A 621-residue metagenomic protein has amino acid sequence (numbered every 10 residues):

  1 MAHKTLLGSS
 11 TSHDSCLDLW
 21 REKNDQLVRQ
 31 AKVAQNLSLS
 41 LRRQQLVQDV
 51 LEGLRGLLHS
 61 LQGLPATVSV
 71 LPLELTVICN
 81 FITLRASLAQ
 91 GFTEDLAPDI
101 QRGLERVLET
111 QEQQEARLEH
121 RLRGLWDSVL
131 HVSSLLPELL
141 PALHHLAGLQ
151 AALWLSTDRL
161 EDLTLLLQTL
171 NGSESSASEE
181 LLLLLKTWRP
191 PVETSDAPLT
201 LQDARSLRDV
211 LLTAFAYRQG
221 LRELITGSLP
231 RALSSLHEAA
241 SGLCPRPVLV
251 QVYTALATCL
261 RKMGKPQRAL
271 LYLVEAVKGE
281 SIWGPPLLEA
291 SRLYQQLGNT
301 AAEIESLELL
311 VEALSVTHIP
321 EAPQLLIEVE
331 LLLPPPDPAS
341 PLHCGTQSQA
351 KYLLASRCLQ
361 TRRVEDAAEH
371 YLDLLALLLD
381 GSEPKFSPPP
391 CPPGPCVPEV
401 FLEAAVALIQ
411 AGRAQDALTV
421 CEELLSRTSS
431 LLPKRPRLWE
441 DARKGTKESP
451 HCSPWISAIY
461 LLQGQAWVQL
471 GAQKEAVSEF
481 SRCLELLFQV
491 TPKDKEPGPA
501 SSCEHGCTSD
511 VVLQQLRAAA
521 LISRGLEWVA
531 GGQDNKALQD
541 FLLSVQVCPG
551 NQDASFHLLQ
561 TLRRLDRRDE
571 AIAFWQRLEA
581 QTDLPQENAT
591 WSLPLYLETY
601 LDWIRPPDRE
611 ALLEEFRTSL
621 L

Functional and structural regions predicted by a protein language model:
M1-L621: Non-TPR docking regions that flank or precede TPR/alpha-solenoid scaffolds in eukaryotic proteins
